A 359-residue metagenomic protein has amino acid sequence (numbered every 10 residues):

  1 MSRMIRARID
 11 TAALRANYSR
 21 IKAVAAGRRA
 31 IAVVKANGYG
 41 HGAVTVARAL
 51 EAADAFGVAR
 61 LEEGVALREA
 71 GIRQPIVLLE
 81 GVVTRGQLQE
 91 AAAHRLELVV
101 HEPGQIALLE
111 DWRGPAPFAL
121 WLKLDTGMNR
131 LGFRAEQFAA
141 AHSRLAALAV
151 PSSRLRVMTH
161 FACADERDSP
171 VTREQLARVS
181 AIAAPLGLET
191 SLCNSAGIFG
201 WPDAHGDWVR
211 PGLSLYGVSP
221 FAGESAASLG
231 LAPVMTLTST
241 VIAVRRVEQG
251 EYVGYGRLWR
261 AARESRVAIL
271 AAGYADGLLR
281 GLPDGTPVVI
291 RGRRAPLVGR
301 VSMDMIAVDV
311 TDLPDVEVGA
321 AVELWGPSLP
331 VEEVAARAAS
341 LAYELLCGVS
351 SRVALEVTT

Functional and structural regions predicted by a protein language model:
S2-S19, N37, E63, V82-R85 (+4 more regions): Active-site anion/phosphate-binding pocket segments in diverse small-molecule metabolic enzymes
I5-I9, A13-A16, R28-S180, P185-S191 (+1 more regions): Active-site-proximal beta-alpha core segment in soluble small-molecule metabolic enzymes
V24: Conserved PLP-enzyme active-site core in the AAT-like
